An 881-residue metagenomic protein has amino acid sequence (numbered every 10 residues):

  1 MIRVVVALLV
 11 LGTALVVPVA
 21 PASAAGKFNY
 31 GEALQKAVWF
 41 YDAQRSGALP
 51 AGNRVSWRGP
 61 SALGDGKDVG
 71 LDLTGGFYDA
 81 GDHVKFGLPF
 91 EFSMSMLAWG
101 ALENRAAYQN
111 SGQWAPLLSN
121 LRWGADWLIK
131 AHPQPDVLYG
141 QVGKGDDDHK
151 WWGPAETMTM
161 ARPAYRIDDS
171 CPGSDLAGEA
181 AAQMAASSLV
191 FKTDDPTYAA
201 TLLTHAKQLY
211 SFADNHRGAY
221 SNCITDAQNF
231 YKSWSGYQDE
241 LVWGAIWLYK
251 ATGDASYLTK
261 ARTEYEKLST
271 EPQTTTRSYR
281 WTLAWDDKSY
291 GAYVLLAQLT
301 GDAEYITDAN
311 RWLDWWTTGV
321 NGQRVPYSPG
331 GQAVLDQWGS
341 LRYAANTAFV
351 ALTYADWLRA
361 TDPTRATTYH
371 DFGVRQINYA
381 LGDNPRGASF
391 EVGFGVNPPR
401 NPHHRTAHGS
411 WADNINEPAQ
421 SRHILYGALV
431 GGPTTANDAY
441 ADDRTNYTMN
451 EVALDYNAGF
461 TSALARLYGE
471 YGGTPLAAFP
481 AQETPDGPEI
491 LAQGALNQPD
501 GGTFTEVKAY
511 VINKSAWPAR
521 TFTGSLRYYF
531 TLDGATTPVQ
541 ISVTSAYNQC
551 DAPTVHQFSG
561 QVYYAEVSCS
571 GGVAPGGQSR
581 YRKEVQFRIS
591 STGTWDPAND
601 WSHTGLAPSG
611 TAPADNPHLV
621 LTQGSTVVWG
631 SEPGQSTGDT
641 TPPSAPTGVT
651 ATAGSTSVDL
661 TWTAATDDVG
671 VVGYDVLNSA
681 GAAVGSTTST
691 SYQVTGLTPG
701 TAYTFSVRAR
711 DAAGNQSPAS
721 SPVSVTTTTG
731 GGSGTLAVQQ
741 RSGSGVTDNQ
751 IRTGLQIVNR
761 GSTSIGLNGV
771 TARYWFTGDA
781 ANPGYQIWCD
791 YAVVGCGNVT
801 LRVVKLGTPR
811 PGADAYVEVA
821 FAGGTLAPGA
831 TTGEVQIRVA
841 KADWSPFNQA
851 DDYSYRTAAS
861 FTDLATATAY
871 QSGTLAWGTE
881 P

Functional and structural regions predicted by a protein language model:
M1-A24: Secretory targeting and sorting signals
G26-W39, A43-W99, Q141-E179, Q183 (+5 more regions): Aromatic (Trp/Tyr) and acidic
G501-G524, D748-S764: Short beta-strand elements of extracellular/lumenal beta-sandwich folds
L532-G571, G778-Y816: A surface/secretory-pathway sequence property marking extracellular, secreted, or lumenal proteins enriched
P575, S579-S636, Q836-P881: Terminal connector regions
G638-V669, P699, S717-G730: Pro/Thr/Ser/Gly-rich low-complexity, intrinsically disordered linker/stalk tracts
A665-S679: Solvent-exposed loop/turn segments flanking beta-strands in beta-repeat/beta-sandwich domains
V694-A713: Beta-strand-rich modules
